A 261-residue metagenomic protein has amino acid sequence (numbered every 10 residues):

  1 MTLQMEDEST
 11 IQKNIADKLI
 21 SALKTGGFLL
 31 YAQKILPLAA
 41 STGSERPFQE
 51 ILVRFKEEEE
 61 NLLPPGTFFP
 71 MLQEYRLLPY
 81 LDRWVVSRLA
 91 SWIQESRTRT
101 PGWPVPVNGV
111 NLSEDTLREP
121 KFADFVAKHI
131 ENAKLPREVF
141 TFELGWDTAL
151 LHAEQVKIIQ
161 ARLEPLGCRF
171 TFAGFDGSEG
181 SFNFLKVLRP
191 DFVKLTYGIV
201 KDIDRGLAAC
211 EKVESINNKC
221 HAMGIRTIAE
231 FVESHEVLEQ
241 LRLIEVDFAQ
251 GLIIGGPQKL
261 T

Functional and structural regions predicted by a protein language model:
M1-Q12, A22, Q33, E58-E59 (+3 more regions): EAL-family c-di-GMP phosphodiesterase catalytic domain
I15, M71-L72, V85-W92, V126 (+3 more regions): Structural preference for long, well-ordered alpha-helical segments in enzyme cores
L29-P70, L89, V193: A short, well-structured catalytic beta-strand-centered motif of the EAL phosphodiesterase domain for c-di-GMP
R46, L77-Q155, F231: Catalytic core of bacterial c-di-GMP phosphodiesterases, primarily the EAL and HD-GYP domains, capturing alpha-helical
F69-P70, P79, A161: Conserved long alpha-helical elements within nucleotide-processing catalytic cores of c-di-GMP signaling and class III
I93-R97, I130-E131, K157-G167, E214-H221 (+1 more regions): Surface-exposed amphipathic alpha-helices with a cationic face
D124-K128, Q155-I158, L207-E214: Charged helix-capping and loop-helix junction motifs
